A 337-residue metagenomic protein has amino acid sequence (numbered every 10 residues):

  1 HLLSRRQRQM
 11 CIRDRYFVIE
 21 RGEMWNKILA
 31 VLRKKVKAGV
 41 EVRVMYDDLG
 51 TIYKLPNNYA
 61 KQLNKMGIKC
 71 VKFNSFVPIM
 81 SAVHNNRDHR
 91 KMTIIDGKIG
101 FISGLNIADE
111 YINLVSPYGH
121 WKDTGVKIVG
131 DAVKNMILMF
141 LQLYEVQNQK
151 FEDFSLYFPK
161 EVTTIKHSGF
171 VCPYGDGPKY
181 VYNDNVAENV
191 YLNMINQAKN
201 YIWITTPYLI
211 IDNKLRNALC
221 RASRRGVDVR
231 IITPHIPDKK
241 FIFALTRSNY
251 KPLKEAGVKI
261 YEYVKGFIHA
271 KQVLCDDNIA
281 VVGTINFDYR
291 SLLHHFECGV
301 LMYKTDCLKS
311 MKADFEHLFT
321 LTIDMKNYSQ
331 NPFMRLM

Functional and structural regions predicted by a protein language model:
H1, A38-I99, Y201-W203, Y208-M337: PLD/PLD-like phosphodiesterase catalytic module centered on the HKD motif
H1-I12: Single conserved hydrophobic/aromatic residue that forms the stacking wall/gate of nucleotide- or nucleobase-binding
R13-R15, K35: Glycine-rich active-site/cofactor-binding loop and its immediate structural neighborhood
I102-S103, E110-Y111, N135-I137, G283 (+1 more regions): Short helix/loop capping segments that flank catalytic or ligand/cofactor-binding pockets
D109-Y118, S291-H294: A short, polar/charged loop-to-alpha-helix boundary motif
I128-D131, N135, Q142-V190: Active-site cores of enzymes that catalyze phosphoryl transfer or operate on phosphate-rich substrates
V133-E161, S310-M337: Cysteine/selenocysteine-centered motifs that mediate thiol-based redox chemistry or coordinate metal-sulfur cofactors
T163-S168, P173-P207, I211-R224, D228-R230: Acidic, glycine-rich loop-and-beta core segments that form the ion-binding/anion-interacting portion of active sites
